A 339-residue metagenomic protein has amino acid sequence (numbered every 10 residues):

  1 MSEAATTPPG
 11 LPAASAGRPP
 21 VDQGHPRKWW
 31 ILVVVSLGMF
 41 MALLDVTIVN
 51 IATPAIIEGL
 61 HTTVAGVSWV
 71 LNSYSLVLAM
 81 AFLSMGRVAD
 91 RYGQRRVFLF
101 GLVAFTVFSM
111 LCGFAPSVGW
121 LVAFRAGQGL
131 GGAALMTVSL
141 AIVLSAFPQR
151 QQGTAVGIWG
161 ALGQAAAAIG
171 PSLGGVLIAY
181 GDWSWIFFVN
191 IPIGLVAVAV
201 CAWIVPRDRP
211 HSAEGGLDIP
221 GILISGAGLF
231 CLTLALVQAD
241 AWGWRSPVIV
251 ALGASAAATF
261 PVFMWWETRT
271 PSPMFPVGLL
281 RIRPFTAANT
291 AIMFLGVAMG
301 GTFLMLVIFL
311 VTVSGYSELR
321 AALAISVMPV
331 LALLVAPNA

Functional and structural regions predicted by a protein language model:
S2-W203, V327-M328, L334-A339: Transmembrane-helix bundle of Major Facilitator Superfamily
V21-G24, V198-G226, T268-R283, A339: Flexible interhelical linker loops that connect adjacent transmembrane helices in multi-pass membrane transporters
R27-L78, D182, P220, R245-L252 (+2 more regions): Transmembrane core module of solute transporters
V33, V103, I222-L229: Alpha-helical transmembrane segments
V118-G119, D182-W183, R209-E214, A239-R245: Membrane-interface helix caps and helix-loop-helix hairpins in membrane proteins
Q152, I191-P210, G226-Q238, S255-T270: C-terminal membrane-cytosol helix-exit motif in multi-pass small-molecule transporters
Q152-A165, E214-I224, I249, R281: Cytoplasmic-side transmembrane-helix entry/capping segments in multi-pass membrane proteins
